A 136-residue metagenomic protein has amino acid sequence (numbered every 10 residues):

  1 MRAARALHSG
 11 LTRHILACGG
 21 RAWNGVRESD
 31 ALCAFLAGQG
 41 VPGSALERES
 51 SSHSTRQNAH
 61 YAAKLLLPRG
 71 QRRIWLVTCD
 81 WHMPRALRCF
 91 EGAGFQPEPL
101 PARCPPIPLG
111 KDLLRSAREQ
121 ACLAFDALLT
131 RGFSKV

Functional and structural regions predicted by a protein language model:
M1-S116: A structural signal for short, hydrophobic/glycine-enriched beta-strand patches
L109-V136: A transmembrane-helix-recognition feature enriched in membrane-embedded lipid enzymes and envelope glyco-/phospholipid
